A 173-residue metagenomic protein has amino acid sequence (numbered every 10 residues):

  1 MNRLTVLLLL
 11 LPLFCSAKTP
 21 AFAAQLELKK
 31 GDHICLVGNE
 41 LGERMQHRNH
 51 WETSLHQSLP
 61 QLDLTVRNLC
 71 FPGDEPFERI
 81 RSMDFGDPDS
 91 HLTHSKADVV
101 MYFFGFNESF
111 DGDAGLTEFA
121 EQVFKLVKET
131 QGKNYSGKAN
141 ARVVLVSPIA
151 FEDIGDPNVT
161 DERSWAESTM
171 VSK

Functional and structural regions predicted by a protein language model:
M1, E27-L28, N49-R67, D74 (+1 more regions): Alpha-helical cap/lid subdomain in secreted, periplasmic, or secretory-pathway luminal O-acyl-processing enzymes
R3-V6, H33: Alpha-helical transmembrane segments of integral membrane proteins
T5-S16: Bacterial N-terminal signal peptides
A17, A21-A23: Boundary at the C-terminal end of the N-terminal hydrophobic targeting segment
A23-Q25, G38, N68: Generic secondary-structure boundary/loop-capping signal
H33-H47, P72-F77: Catalytic nucleophile-elbow at a beta strand-turn-alpha helix junction centered on a G-D-S/GDSL motif, marking
